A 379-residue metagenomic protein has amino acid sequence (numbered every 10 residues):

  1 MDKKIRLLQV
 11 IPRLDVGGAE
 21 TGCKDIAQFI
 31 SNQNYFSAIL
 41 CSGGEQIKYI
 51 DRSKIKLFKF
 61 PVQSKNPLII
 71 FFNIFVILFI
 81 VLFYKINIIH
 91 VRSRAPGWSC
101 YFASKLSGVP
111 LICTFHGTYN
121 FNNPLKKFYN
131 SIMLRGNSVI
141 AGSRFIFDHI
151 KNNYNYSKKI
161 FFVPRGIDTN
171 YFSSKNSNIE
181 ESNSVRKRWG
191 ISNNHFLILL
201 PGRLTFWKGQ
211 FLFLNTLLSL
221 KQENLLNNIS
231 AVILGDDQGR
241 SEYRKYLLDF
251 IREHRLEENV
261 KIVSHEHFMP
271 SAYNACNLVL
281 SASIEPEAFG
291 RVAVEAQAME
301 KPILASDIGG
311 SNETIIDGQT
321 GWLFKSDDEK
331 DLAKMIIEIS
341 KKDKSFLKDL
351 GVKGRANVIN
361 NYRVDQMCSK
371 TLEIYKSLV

Functional and structural regions predicted by a protein language model:
Q9-G17, T21-I69, F147, K151-N153 (+2 more regions): N-terminal strand-loop element at the rim of the active site of nucleotide-sugar-dependent glycosyltransferases
E20-D25, F196-Q222, K245, K330 (+2 more regions): A conserved mid-protein helix/loop that constitutes part of the nucleotide-sugar donor-binding site
L40, P302-A305, I315: Short hydrophobic beta-strand element within catalytic cores of glycosyltransferases and related nucleotide-activated
V91-G97, F115: Short His-centered aromatic/hydrophobic patch
L111-R144, N155: A conserved, positively charged/aromatic
F145, G166: Carbohydrate-associated surface elements
S184-K187, D331, E338, S345-N361 (+1 more regions): A short, well-ordered alpha-helix in the C-terminal region of glycosyltransferases
D317-G318, W322-E329, E338-K344: Conserved acidic donor-binding segment of nucleotide-sugar-dependent glycosyltransferases
